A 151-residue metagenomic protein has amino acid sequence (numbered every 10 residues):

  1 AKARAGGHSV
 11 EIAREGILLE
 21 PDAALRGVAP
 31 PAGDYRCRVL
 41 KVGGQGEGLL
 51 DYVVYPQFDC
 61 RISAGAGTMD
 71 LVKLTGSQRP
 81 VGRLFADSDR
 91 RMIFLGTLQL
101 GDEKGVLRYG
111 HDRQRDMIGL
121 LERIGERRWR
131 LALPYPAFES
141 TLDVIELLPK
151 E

Functional and structural regions predicted by a protein language model:
A1-P30: Amphipathic/hydrophobic helical signal segments and adjacent flexible N-terminal regions that mediate secretion
A13-I17, Y109-E151: Edge beta-strand at a domain terminus
R14-L19, K41-G44, A64-G67, T75-S77 (+3 more regions): Short amphipathic alpha-helical surface micro-motifs
G27-I93: Mid-length scaffold segments of soluble, non-membrane domains
Q45, S77-R83, L100-V106, P136-V144: Short, surface-exposed beta-strand/loop "edge" segments at domain boundaries and coil↔beta transitions
Q45-F58, F94-L120: An anionic, turn-rich surface loop/hairpin at beta-sheet edges that serves as a generic interaction/coordination patch
L50, L84-S88, V106-G110, D143-L147: Surface-exposed beta-strand edges and their flanking turn/coil or helix-capping segments
D70-T75, L95-T97, L131-P136: Short beta-strand segments that buttress and anchor functional surface loops
